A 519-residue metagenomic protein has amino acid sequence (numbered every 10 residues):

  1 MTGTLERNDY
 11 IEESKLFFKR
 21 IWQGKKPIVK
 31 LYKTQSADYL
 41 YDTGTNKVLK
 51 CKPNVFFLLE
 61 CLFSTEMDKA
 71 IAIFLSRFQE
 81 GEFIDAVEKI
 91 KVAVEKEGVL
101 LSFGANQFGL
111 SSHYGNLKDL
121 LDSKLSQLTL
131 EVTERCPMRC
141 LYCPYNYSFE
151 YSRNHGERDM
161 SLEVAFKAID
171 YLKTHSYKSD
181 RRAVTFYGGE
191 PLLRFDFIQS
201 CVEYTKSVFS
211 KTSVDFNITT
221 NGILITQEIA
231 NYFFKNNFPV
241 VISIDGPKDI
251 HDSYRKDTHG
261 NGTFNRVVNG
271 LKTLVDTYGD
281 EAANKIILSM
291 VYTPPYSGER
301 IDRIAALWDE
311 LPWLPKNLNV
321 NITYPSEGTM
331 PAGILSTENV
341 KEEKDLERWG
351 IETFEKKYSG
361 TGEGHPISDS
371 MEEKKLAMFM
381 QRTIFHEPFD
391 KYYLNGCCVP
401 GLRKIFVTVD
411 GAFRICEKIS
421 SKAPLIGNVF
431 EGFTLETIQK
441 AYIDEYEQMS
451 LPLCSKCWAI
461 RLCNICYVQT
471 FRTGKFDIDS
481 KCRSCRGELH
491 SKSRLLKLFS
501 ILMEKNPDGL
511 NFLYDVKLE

Functional and structural regions predicted by a protein language model:
T2, Y254-V268, K272, D276-G396 (+1 more regions): Radical SAM enzyme [4Fe-4S]-AdoMet core and its adjacent flexible, acidic and glycine-rich loops/tails across
L5-K50, F83-T129, Y177: N-terminal [4Fe-4S]-dependent radical SAM core
T43-I84: Short amphipathic alpha-helical interface segments
F78, K89-V92, G109-N231, K235-N236: Conserved alpha-helical substructure of the radical SAM core
A165, I169-T185, R194-P325: Radical SAM/AdoMet-radical enzyme domain recognition
K167-T185, K481-E519: Short Fe-S-cluster ligation motifs
E342-E387, K418-N464: C-terminal accessory region of radical SAM enzymes
D444-K492: Cysteine-cluster motifs in flexible loop/terminal segments that predominantly coordinate metals
